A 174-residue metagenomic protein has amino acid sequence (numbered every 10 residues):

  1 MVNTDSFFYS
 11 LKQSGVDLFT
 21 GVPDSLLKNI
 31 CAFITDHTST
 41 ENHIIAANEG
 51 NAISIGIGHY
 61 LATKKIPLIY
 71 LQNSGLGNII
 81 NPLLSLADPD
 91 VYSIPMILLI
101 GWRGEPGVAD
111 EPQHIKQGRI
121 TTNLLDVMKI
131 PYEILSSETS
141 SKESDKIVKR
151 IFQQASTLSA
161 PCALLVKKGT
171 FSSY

Functional and structural regions predicted by a protein language model:
M1-Y174: Thiamine diphosphate
